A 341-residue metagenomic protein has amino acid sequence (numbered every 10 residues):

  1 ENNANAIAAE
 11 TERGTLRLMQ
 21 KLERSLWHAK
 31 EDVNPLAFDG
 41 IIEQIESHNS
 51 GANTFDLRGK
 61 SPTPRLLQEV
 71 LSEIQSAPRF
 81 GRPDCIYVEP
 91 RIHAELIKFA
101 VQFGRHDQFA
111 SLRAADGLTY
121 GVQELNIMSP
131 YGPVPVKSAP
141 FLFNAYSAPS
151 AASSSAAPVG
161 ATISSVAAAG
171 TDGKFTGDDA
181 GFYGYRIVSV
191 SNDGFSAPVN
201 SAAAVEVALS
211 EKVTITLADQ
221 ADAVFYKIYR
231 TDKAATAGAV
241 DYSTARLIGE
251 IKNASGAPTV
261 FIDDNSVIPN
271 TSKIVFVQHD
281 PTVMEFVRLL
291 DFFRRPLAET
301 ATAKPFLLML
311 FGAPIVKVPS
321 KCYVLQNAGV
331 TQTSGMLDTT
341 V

Functional and structural regions predicted by a protein language model:
N5, P35-C85, H93-T162, F225-K227 (+1 more regions): Sequence/fold signature of self-assembling virion shell proteins
I7-E10, L18: Stable alpha-helical elements in mature extracytoplasmic
L18-L22, L26, N49, G104: Sec/Tat-exported extracytoplasmic proteins
E23-F38: Short, glycine/acidic-rich hinge or "gate" loops at secondary-structure transitions that mediate conformational
P149-K273: Disordered, low-complexity "stalk" and linker segments at domain junctions of extracellular and cell-surface proteins
